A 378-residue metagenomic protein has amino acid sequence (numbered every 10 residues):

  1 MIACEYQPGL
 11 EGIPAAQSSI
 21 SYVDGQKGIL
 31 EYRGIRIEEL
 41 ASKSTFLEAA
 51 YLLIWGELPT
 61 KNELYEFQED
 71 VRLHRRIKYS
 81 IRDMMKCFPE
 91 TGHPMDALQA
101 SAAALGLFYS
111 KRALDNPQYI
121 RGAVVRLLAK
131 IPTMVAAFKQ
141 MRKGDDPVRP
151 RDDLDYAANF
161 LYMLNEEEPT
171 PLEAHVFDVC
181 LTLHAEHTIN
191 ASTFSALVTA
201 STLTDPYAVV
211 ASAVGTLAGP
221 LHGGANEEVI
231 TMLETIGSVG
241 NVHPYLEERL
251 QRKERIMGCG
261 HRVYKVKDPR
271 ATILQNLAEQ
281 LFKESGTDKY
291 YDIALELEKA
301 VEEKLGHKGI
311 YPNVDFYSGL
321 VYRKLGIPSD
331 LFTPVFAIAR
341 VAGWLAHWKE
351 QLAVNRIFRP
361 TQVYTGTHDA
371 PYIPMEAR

Functional and structural regions predicted by a protein language model:
M1-R378: Hydrophobic alpha-helical bundle cores within soluble ligand-binding/oligomerization subdomains
